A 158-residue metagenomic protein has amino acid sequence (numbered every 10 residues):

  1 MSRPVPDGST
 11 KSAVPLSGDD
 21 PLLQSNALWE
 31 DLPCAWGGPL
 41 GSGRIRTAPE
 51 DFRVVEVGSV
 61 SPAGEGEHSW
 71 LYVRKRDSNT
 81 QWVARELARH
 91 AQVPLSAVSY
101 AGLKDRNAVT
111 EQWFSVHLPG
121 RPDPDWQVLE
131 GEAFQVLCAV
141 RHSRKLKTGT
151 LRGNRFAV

Functional and structural regions predicted by a protein language model:
S2-V158: Terminal domain-initiation and capping elements
